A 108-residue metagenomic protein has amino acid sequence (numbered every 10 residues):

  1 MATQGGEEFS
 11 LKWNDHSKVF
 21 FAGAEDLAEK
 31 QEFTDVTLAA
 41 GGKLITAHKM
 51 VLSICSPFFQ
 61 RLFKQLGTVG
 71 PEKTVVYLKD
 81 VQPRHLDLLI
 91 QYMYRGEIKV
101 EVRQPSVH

Functional and structural regions predicted by a protein language model:
M1-S10: Cytosolic, low-complexity regulatory segments enriched in Ser/Pro/Gly with interspersed Lys/Arg in eukaryotic signaling
T3, H16-H108: Canonical BTB/POZ domain core
W13: Conserved RNase H-like, two-metal-ion catalytic cores of nucleic-acid enzymes
